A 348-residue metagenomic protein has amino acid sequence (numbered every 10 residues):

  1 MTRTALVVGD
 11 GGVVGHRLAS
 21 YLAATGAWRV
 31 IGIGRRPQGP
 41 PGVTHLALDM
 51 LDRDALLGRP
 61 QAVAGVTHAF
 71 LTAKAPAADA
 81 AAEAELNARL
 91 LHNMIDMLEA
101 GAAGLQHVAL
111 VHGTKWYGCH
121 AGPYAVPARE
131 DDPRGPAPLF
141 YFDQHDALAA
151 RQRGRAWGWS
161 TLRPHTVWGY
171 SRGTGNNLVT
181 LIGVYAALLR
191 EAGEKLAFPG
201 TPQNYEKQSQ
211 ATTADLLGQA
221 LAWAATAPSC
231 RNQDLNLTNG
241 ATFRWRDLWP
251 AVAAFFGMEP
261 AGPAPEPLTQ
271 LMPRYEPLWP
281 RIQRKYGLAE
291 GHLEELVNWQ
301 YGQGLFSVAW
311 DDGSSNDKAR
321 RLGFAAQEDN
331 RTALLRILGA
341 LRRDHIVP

Functional and structural regions predicted by a protein language model:
R3-T25: N-terminal Rossmann NAD(P)H-binding glycine-rich loop of SDR-like oxidoreductase domains
V8, I33, T72, V108-T114 (+1 more regions): SDR active-site strand-loop-helix element
A27-P37: Conserved glycine-rich Rossmann-like NAD(P)H-binding loop of the short-chain dehydrogenase/reductase
Q38-G39, A47-N93: NAD(P)H-binding glycine-rich loop region in Rossmannoid oxidoreductase-like domains and their noncatalytic homologs
T67-L71, A82, R89-F140: Conserved Rossmann-fold NAD(P)-dependent oxidoreductase catalytic core, especially the SDR/UDP-sugar
A147-N176: Conserved beta-loop-beta element that borders a ligand/cofactor-binding pocket
N177-L181, G200-A225, N232-Q233: Substrate-positioning beta->alpha
L217-G302, S315-D317, R321, L338-H345: Mid/C-terminal beta-alpha module of Rossmann-like enzyme folds, strongest in SDR-family dehydrogenases/epimerases
